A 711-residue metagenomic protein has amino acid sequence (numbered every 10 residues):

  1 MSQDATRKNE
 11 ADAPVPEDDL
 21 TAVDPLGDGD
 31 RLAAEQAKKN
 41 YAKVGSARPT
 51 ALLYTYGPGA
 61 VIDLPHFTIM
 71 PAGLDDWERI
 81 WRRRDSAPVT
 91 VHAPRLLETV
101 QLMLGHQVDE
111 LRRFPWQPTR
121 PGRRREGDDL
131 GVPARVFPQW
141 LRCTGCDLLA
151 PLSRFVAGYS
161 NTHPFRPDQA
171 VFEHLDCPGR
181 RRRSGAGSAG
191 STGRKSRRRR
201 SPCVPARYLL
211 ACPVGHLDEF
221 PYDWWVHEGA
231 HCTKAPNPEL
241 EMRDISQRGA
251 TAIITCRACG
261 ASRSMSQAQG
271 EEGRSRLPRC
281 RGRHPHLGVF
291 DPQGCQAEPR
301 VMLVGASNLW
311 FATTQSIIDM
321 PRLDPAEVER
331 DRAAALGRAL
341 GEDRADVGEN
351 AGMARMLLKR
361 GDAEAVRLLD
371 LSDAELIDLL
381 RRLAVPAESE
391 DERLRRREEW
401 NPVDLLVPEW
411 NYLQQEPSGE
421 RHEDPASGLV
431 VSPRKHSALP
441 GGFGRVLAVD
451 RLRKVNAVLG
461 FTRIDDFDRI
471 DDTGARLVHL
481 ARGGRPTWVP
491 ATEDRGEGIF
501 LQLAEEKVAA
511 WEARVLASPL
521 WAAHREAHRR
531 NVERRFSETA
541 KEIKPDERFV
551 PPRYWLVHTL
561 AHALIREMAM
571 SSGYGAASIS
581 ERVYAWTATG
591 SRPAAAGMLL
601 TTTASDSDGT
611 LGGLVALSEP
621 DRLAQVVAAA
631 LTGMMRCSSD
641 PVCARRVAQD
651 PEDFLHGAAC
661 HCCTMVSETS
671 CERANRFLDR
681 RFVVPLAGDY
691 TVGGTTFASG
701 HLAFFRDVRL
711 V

Functional and structural regions predicted by a protein language model:
S2-V226, K234-R243, R283, D291-V711: Extended, well-ordered protein cores
A230, A235-C295, P299: Intrinsically disordered, low-complexity regulatory segments
